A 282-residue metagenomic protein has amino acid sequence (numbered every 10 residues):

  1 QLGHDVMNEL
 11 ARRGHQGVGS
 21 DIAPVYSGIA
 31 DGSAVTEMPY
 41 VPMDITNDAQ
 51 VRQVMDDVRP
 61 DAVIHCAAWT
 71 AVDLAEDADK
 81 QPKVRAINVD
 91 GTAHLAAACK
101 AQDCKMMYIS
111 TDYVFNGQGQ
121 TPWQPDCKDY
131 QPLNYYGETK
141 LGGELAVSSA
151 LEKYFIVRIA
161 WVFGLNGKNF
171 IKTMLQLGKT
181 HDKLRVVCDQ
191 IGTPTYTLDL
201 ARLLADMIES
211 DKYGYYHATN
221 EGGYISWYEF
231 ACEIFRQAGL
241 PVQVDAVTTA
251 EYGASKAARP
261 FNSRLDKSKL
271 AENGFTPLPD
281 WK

Functional and structural regions predicted by a protein language model:
Q1-A62: N-terminal Rossmann/SDR dinucleotide-binding element
D5, L203, S210-K256, F261-N262: Mid/C-terminal beta-alpha module of Rossmann-like enzyme folds, strongest in SDR-family dehydrogenases/epimerases
S20, V63-A67, M106-T111, N116 (+1 more regions): SDR active-site strand-loop-helix element
A30-D31, D73-P82, G117-T121, G167-K168: Conserved catalytic-core motifs of eukaryotic protein kinase domains, centered on the activation segment
I45-I87: NAD(P)H-binding glycine-rich loop region in Rossmannoid oxidoreductase-like domains and their noncatalytic homologs
P82-H94, V114-V157, W161-V162: Catalytic helix-loop patch of NAD(P)-dependent Rossmann-fold dehydrogenases
L145-G192, L198-D199: NAD(P)-dependent short-chain dehydrogenase/reductase
V242, F261-K282: C-terminal amphipathic/interface module of NAD(P)-dependent oxidoreductases and related NAD-binding regulators
